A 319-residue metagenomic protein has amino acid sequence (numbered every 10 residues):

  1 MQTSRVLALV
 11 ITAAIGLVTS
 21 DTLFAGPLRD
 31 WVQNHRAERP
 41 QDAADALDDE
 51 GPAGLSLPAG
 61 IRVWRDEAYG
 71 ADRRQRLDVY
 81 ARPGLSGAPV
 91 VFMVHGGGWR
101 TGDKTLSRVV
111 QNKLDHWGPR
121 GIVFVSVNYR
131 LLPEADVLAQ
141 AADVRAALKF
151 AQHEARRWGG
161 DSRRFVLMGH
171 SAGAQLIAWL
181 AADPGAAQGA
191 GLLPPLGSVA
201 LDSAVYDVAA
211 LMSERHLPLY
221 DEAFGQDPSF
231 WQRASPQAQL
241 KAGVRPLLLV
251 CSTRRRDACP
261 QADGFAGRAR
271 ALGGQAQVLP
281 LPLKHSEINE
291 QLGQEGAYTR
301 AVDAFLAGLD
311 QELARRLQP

Functional and structural regions predicted by a protein language model:
W31-L85: N-terminal cap/lid segment of alpha/beta-hydrolase-fold proteins
S56-A59, A204, V208-Q239: Mobile cap/lid helix-loop segments that gate and shape the active-site cleft of serine hydrolases
G87-G97: Short beta-strand element of the alpha/beta-hydrolase
T105-V125: Short amphipathic alpha-helix adjacent to the substrate-entry channel of hydrolases
A146-S213: Primarily recognizes the serine-hydrolase "nucleophile elbow" in alpha/beta-hydrolase and SGNH/GDSL folds
G243, L248-C251: Short beta-strand/loop motif that positions the catalytic acidic residue of the alpha/beta-hydrolase fold
V250, D263-A266, R270-P319: C-terminal catalytic histidine-bearing segment of alpha/beta-hydrolase fold enzymes
R256-D263: Conserved alpha/beta-hydrolase "acid-adjacent" motif
